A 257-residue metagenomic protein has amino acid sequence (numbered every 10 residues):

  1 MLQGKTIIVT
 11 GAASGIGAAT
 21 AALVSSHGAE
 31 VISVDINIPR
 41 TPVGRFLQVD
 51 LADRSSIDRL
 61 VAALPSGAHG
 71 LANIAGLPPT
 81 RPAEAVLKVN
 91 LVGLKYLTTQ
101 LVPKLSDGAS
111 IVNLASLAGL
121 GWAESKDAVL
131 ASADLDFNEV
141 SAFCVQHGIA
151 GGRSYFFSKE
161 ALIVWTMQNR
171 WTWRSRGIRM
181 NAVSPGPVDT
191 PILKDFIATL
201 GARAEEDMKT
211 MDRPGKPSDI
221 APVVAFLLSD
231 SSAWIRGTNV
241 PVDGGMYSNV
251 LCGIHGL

Functional and structural regions predicted by a protein language model:
T6, A13-S14: Conserved glycine-rich cofactor-binding loop
T41-S55: Rossmann-fold cofactor-recognition segment
P78-P79, E84, D107-S175, P187-V188: Catalytic loop of short-chain dehydrogenase/reductase
Y96, S154-Y155, E160-I163, A182 (+2 more regions): C-terminal helical subdomain
L120, S184-D195, S248: Short, flexible catalytic-loop segment of classical short-chain dehydrogenase/reductase
R174, R179, I235-G237: Short, small/polar-rich loop/turn modules that mediate ligand/substrate recognition or access, typified
R236-L257: Short C-terminal tail/terminal secondary-structure segment of NAD(P)H-dependent dehydrogenase/reductase domains
